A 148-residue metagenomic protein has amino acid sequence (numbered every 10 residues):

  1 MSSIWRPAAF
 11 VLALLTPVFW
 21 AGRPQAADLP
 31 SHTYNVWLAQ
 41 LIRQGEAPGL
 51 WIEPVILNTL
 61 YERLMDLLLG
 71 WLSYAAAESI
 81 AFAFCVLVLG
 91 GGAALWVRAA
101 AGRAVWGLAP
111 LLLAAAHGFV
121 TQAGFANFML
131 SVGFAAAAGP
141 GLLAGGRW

Functional and structural regions predicted by a protein language model:
M1-I4, W51, L143-W148: Membrane-interface junctions at the ends of membrane-embedded or membrane-associated helices
S2-W5, A9, A93-A116: Transmembrane-helix signature of polytopic, membrane-embedded enzymes that assemble or transfer cell-envelope glycans
A13-A47: Extracytoplasmic loop-helix module adjacent to an early transmembrane segment
L15-V18, L113-V120: Aromatic-anchored segments of alpha-helical transmembrane domains
Y34-L41, W51-Y74: Short hydrophobic/aromatic helix or loop-helix immediately within or flanking a transmembrane segment in polytopic
I80-A100: Transmembrane-helix motifs of polytopic, lipid-linked glycan transferases
G92, A115-G118, L130-W148: Specific aromatic-rich, kink-prone transmembrane helix
Q122-L130: Short acidic/glycine- and proline-prone juxtamembrane loop motifs at membrane-interface regions of multi-pass membrane
